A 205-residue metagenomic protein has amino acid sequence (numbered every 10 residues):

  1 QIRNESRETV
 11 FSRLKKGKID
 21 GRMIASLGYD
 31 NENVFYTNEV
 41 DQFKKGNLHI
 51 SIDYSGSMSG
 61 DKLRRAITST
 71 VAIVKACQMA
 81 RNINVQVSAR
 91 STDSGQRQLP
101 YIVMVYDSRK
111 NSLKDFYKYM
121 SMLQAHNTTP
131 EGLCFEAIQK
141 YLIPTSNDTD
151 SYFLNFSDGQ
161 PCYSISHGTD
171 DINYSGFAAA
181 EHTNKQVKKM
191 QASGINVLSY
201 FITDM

Functional and structural regions predicted by a protein language model:
Q1-M205: Acidic, glycine-rich A-domain
